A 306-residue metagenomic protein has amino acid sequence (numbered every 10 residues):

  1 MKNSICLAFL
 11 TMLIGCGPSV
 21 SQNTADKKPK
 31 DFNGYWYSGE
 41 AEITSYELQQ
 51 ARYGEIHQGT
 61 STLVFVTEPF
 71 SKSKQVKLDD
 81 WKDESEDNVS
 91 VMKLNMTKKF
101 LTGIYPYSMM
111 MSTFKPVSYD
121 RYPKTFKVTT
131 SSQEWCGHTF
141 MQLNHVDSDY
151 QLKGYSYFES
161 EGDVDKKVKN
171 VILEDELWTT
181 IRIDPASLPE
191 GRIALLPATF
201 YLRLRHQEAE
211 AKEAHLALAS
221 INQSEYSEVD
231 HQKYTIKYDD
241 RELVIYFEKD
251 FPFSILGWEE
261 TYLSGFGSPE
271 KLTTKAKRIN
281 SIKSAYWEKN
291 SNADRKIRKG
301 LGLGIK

Functional and structural regions predicted by a protein language model:
M1-I5: Positively charged n-region of N-terminal signal peptides that target proteins for export
L10-T11: Short, linear, compositionally biased motifs with a strong N-terminal bias
I14-G15: C-terminal motif of bacterial Sec signal peptides marking the signal peptidase cleavage site
V20-D147, L188-K306: Acidic, serine/threonine-rich low-complexity disordered tracts
N144-Y150, G154-E190: Surface-exposed beta-loop interaction hotspot
